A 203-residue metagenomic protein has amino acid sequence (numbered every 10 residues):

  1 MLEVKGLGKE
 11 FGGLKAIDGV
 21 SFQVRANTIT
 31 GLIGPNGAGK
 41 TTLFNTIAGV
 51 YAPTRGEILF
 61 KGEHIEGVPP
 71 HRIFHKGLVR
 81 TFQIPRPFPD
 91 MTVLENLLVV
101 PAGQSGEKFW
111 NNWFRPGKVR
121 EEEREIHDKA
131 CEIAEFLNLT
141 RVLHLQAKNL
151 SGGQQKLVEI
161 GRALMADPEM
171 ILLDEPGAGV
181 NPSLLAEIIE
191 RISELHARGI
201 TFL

Functional and structural regions predicted by a protein language model:
I33-P35: The feature captures the beta-strand-to-loop junction immediately N-terminal to the Walker
A48: Helix-to-loop junction immediately C-terminal to a conserved catalytic motif
G56-I65, H75-K76: Conserved ABC transporter NBD signature motif
E66-G67, I133-S151: Conserved ABC nucleotide-binding domain
W110-R141, E190-S193, T201: Conserved ABC ATPase "signature" region
D167: Conserved catalytic motifs of ABC-family nucleotide-binding domains
I171-E175: Catalytic Walker B motif of ABC-type/P-loop ATPase nucleotide-binding domains
